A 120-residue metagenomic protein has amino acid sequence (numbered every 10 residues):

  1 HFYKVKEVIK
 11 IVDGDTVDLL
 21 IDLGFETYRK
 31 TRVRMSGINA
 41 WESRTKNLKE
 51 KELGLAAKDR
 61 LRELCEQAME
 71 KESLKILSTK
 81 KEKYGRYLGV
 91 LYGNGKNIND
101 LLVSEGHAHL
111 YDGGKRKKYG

Functional and structural regions predicted by a protein language model:
H1-G120: Small beta-barrel nucleic-acid-binding modules, primarily SNase/OB-fold domains and secondarily Tudor-like barrels
